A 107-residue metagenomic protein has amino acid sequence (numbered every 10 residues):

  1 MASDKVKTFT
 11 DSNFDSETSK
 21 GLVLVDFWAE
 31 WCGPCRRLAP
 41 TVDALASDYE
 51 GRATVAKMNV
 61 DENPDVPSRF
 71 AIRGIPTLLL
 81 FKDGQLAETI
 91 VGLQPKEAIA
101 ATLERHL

Functional and structural regions predicted by a protein language model:
M1-S16: N-terminal "domain-start" segment that seeds a small globular fold
T10, N59-D61: Conserved acidic residues
T18-W28: Short active-site neighborhood of thiol/selenol oxidoreductases, capturing the structured segment around
V23, P64, F70-L79: Structural micro-motif
R36-E50: Typically the conserved alpha-helix immediately C-terminal to a functionally engaged Cys/Sec in thioredoxin-like
K82-L107: Non-catalytic, surface beta->alpha helical segment in thiol-disulfide oxidoreductase systems
